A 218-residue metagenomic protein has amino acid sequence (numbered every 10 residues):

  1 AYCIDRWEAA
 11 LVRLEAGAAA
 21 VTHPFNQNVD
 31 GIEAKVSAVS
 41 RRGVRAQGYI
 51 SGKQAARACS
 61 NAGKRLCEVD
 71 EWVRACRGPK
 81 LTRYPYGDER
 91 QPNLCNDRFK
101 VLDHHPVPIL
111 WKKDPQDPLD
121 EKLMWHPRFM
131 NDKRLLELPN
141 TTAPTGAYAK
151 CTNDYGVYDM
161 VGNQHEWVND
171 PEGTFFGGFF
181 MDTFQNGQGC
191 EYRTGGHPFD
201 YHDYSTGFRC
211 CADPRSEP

Functional and structural regions predicted by a protein language model:
A1-A56, S60-A62, A75, G162: A short glycine-rich, aromatic-capped structural motif
Y2-C3, R83, G207-R209: Residues embedded in well-ordered beta-strands
E8, V168-P171, P214: Short beta-strand segments enriched in hydrophobic/aromatic residues within well-folded beta-rich domains
A9-R13, M181, S216: Active-site/binding-pocket entry motifs
G43-Q47, A149, P198: Conserved aromatic-histidine-acidic binding/catalytic patches
G52-Y192, Y204: Functional-site microenvironments in short loops/helix caps that host divalent-cation chemistry
G195-H202: Short proline/glycine-enriched turn/loop segments at secondary-structure junctions
S205-P218: Short, structured beta-strand segments at or near domain termini in extracellular proteins/domains
